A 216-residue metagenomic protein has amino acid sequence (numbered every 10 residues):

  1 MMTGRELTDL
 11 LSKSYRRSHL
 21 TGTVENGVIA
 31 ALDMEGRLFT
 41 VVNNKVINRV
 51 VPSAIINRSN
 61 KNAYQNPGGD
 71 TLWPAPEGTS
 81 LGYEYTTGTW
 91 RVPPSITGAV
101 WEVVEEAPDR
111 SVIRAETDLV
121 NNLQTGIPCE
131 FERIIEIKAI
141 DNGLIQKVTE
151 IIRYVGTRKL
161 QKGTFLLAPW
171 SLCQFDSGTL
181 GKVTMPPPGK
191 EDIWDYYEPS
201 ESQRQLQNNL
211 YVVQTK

Functional and structural regions predicted by a protein language model:
M1-K147, I151, V155-K216: Surface-exposed acidic/polar loop and edge beta-strand patches at domain peripheries
